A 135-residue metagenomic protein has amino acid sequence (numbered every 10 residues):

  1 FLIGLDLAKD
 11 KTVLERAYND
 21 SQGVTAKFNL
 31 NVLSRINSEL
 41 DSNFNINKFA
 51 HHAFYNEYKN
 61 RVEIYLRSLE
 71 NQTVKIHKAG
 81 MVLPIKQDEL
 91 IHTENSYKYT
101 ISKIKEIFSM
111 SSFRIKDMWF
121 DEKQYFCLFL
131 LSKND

Functional and structural regions predicted by a protein language model:
L7, K11-Y97, I101, K105-S112: Substrate-binding/catalytic lobe of Class I Rossmann-like enzymes that use SAM or dcSAM, i.e., the mid-to-C-terminal
F49, W119-F120: Proline- and acidic/polar-enriched loop/turn elements at helix boundaries
L66-N71, F120-D135: Core SAM-dependent methyltransferase catalytic element
R114-M118: A short linear hydrophobic-aromatic micro-motif
